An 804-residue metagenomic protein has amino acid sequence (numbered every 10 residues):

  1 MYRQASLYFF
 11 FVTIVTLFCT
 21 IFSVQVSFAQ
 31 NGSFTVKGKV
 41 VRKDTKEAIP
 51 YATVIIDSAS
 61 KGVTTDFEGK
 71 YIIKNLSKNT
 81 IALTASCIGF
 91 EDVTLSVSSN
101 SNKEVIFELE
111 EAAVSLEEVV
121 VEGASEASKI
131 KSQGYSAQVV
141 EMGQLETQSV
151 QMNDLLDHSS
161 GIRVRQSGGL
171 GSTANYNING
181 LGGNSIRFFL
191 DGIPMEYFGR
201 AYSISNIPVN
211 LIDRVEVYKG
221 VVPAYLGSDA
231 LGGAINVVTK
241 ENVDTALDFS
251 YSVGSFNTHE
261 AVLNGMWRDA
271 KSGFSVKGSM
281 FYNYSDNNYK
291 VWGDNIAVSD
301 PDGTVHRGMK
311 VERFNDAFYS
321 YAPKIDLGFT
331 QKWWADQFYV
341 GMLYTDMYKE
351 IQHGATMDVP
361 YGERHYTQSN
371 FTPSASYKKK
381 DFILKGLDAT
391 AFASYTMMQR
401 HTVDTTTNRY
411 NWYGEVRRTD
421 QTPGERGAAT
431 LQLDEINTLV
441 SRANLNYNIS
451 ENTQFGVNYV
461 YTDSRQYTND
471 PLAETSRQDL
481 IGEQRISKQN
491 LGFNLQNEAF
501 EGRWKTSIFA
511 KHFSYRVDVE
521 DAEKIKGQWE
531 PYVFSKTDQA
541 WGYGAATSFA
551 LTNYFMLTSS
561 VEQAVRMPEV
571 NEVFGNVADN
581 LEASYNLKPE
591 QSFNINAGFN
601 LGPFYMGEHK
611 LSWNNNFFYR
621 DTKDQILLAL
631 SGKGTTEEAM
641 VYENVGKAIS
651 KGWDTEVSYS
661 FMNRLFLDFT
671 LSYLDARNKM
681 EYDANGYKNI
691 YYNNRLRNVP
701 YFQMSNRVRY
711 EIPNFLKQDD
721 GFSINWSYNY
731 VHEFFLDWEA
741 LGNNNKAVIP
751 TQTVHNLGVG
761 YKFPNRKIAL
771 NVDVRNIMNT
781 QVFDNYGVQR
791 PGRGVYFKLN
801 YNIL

Functional and structural regions predicted by a protein language model:
K39-T45, A52-I55, S86-F90, N100-E146: Short, acidic, small-residue-rich periplasmic hinge/interaction motif at the N-terminus of Gram-negative outer-membrane
Y71-K74, S185, I193-K219: Short acidic/polar hinge/loop motifs at secondary-structure boundaries that mediate gating or recognition
K103-E108, E118, M152-L155, S172-N177 (+6 more regions): N-terminal periplasmic accessory domains that precede and gate Gram-negative outer-membrane beta-barrel machines
A137, N153-P194: Extracytoplasmic beta-strand/coil segments of soluble accessory domains associated with Gram-negative outer-membrane
I325-D346, Y366-G527, Y532-E562, F599 (+3 more regions): Face-selective signature of the C-terminal outer-membrane beta-barrel domain
T558-E562, P589-K651, S672, N678: Membrane-embedded beta-barrel scaffold of Gram-negative outer-membrane proteins
V565, D621-D624, I724-V754, V759-L804: C-terminal beta-signal and adjacent terminal beta-strands/loops of Gram-negative outer-membrane beta-barrel proteins
H609-S612, N616-D621, V641-F735: Gram-negative outer-membrane beta-barrel transporters
